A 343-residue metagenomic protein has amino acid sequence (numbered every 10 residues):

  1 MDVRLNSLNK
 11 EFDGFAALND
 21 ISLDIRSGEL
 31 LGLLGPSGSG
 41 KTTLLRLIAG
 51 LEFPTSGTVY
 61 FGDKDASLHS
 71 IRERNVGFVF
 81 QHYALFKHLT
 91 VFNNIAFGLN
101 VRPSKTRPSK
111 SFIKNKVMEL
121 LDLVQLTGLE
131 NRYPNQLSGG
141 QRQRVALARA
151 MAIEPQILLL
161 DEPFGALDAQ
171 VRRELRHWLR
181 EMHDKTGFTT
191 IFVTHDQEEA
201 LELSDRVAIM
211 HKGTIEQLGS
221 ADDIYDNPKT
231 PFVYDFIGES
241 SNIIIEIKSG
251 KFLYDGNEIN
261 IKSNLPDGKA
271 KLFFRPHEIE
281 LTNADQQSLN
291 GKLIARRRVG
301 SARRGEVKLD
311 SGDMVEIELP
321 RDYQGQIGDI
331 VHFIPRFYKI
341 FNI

Functional and structural regions predicted by a protein language model:
L34-P36: The feature captures the beta-strand-to-loop junction immediately N-terminal to the Walker
A49: Helix-to-loop junction immediately C-terminal to a conserved catalytic motif
T55-T58, K212: Conserved coupling/switch loops of ABC nucleotide-binding domains, chiefly the family-specific signature
G57-D65: Conserved ABC transporter NBD signature motif
I71-G77, Q81, L85-T230: ABC ATPase nucleotide-binding domains
S240, K251-I343: Non-catalytic connector elements of ABC transporters
